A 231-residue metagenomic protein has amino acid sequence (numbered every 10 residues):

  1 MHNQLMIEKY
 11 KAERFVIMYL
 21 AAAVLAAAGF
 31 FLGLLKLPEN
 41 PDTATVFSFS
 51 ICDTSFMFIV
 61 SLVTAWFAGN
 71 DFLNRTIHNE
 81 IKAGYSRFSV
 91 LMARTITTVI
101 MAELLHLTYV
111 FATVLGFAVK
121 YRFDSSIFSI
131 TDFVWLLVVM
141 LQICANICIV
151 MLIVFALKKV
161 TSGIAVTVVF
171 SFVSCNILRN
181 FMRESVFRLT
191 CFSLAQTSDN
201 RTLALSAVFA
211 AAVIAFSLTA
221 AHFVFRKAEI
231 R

Functional and structural regions predicted by a protein language model:
M1-A22, F155: Aromatic- and glycine-rich beta-strand/loop motifs that create alpha-glucan
N3-Q4, F181-D199: Short hydrophobic, aromatic-rich alpha-helical segments embedded in or entering the lipid bilayer of multi-pass
E8, A212-R231: Junction motif at the cytosolic side of a transmembrane helix
A12, S48-F49, Y109, K227-R231: A generic "structured core" feature
M18, V24-F67, D71, M92-S162 (+2 more regions): Secretory targeting signals
K36-E39, C175-E184: Juxtamembrane membrane-interface segments at transmembrane alpha-helix termini
I81-R87: Short helix-to-coil transition segments within interhelical loops that connect adjacent transmembrane helices
